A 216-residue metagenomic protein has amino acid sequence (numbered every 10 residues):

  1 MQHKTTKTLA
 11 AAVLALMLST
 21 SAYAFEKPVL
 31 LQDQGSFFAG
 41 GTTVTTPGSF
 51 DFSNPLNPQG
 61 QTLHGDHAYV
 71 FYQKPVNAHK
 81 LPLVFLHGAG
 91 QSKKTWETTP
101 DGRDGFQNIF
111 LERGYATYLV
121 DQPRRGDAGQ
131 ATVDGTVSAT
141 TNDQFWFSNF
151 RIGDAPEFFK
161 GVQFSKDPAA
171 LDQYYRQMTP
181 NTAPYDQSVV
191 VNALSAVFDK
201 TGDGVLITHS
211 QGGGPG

Functional and structural regions predicted by a protein language model:
M1-Y23: Gram-negative bacterial Sec-dependent N-terminal signal peptides
F25-A78: N-terminal cap/lid segment of alpha/beta-hydrolase-fold proteins
K80-G88: Short beta-strand element of the alpha/beta-hydrolase
H87-T99: Active-site glycine-rich loops that stabilize anionic/oxyanionic intermediates across multiple enzyme folds
R103-G129: Conserved alpha/beta-hydrolase
A183-V205: Conserved acidic catalytic loop of the alpha/beta-hydrolase fold
I207-G216: Gly/Ala-rich beta-loop-alpha elbow adjacent to hydrolase catalytic centers
